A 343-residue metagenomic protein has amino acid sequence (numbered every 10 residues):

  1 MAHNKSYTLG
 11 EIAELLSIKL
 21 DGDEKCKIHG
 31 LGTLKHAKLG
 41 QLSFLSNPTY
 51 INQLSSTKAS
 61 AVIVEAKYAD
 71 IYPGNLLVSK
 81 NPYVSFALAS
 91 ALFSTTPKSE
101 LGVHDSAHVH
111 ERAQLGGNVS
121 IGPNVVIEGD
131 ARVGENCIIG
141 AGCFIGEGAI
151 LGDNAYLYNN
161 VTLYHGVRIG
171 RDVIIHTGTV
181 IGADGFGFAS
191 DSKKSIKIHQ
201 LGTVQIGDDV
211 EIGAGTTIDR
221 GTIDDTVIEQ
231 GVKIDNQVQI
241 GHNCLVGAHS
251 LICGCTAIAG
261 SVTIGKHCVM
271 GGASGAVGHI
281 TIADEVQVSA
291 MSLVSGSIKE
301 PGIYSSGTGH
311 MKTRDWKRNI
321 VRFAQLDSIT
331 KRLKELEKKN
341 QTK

Functional and structural regions predicted by a protein language model:
M1-S106, N118, V167, D172 (+4 more regions): Terminal amphipathic alpha-helical/low-complexity segments used for targeting or macromolecular assembly
F44, G102-K312: Structural signal for interior beta-strand "rungs" in well-ordered beta-sheet cores of soluble enzyme domains
